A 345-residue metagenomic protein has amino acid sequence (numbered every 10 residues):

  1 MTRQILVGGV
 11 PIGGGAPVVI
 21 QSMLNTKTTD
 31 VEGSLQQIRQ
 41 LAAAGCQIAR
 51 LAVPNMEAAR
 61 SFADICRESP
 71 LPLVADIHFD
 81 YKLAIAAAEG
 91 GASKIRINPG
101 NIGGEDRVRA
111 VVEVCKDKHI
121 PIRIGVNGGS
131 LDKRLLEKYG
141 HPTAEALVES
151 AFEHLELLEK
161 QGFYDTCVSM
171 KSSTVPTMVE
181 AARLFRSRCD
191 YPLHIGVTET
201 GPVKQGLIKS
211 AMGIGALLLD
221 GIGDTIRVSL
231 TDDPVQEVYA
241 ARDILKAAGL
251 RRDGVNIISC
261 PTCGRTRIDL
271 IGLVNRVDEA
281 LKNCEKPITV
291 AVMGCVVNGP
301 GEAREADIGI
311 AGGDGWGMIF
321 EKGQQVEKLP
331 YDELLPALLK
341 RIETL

Functional and structural regions predicted by a protein language model:
M1-M23, K116, E279: N-terminal amphipathic alpha-helix/helix-capping segment at the start of soluble metabolic enzymes
G15-G33, A52-P54, L71-F79, L135-V148 (+1 more regions): Active-site mouth loops of central-metabolism enzymes
V18-L24, A49-L51, L73-I77, I95-I97 (+6 more regions): Hydrophobic faces of well-ordered beta-strands that scaffold small-molecule active sites in alpha/beta enzyme cores
N25-V31, A42-E68, R96-G104, T166-V175: Glycine-rich, proline-tolerant flexible connector loops at the mouths of alpha/beta enzymes
Q36, L41, R50-G90: N-terminal active-site wall of soluble small-molecule enzyme domains
M56-I77, A110-I122, A182-L193, V277-E279: Alpha-helix-loop-beta-strand connector modules within alpha/beta enzyme cores
K82-R123: Hydrophobic or amphipathic alpha-helical targeting/insertion segments
N127, L135-K282: Catalytic alpha/beta core domains of metabolic enzymes, predominantly
